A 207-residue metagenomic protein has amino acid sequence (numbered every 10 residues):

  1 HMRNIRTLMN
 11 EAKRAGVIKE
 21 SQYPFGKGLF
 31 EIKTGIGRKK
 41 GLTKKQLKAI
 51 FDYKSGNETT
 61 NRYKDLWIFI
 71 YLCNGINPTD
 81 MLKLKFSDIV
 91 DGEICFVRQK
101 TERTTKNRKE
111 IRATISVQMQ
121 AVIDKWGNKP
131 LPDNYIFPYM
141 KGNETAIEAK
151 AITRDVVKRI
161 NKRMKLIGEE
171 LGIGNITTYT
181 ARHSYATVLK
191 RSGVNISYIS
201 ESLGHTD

Functional and structural regions predicted by a protein language model:
H1-N4, T43, R62-Y63, I115 (+4 more regions): Hydrophobic (often cysteine-bearing) scaffold residues that line and stabilize catalytic clefts of nucleotide/cofactor
H1-P24: N-terminal DNA-binding recognition helix of tyrosine site-specific recombinases/integrases
E20-P78, L82: Basic, Lys/Arg- and aromatic-enriched nucleic-acid-binding interface segment
G26-G28, K83-K125: Conserved tyrosine-mediated DNA breakage-rejoining catalytic core shared by Y-recombinases
L47, S116-G174: Active-site/catalytic core of tyrosine-dependent DNA strand-transfer enzymes
S55-N57, Q99-T114, I147-V156, G174-T177: Short, contiguous acidic/charged loop-to-helix segments that flank catalytic cores in large enzymes
K83-D88, S200-D207: A short, basic/aromatic helix-end/turn motif that makes direct DNA contacts
N161-E201, H205: Short, basic (Lys/Arg/His-rich) helix/loop patches that form interaction surfaces in the mid-to-C-terminal regions
